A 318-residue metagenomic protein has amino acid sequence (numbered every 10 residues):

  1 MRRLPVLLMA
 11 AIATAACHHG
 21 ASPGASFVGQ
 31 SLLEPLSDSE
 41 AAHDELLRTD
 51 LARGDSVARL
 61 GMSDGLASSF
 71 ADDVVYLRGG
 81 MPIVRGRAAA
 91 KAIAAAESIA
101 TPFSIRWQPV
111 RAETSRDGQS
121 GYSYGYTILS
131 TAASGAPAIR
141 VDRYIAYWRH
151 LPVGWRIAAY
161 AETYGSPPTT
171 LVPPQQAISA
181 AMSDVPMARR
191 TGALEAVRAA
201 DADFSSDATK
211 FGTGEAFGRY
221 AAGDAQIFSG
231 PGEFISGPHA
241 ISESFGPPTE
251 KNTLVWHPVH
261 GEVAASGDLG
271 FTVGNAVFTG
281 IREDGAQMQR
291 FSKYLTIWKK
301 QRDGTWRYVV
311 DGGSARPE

Functional and structural regions predicted by a protein language model:
M1-V6: Bacterial N-terminal signal peptides that target proteins for export
T14-A16: C-terminal motif of bacterial Sec signal peptides marking the signal peptidase cleavage site
H18-D72, A158, S166-E215, R219: Short, low-complexity N-terminal intrinsically disordered segments enriched in polar/charged residues
G20-S31, I139-Q176, F291-P317: Short beta-strand edge/turn micro-motifs at domain boundaries
F27, A41, L46, P247-L254 (+1 more regions): C-terminal functional regions that serve as terminal interaction/effector modules
S37-D44, S63-R116, A138-I139, G214-S266 (+2 more regions): A solvent-exposed, acidic/Ser-Thr-rich amphipathic alpha-helical stretch
R53, W107, S120-Y124, I145-W148 (+7 more regions): Short, structured motif recognition centered on aromatic/hydrophobic residues
L129-A133, W148, G165, F278-R282: Beta-strand elements of well-folded, non-transmembrane domains
